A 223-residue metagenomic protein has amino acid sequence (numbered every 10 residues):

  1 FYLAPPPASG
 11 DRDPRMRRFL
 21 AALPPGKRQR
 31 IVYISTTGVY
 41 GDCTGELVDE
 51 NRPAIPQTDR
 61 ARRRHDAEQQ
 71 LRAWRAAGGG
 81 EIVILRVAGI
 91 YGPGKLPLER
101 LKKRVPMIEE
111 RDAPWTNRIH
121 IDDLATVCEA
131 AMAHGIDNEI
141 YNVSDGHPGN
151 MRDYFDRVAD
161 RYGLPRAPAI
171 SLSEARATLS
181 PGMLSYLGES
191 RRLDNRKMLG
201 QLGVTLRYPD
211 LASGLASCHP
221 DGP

Functional and structural regions predicted by a protein language model:
F1-I34, D66-Q69: NAD(P)-cofactor binding segment of oxidoreductase domains
R18-D59: Conserved Rossmann-fold NAD(P)-dependent oxidoreductase catalytic core, especially the SDR/UDP-sugar
T44-I84, E109: Catalytic helix-loop patch of NAD(P)-dependent Rossmann-fold dehydrogenases
H65, G78, I90-K103, A130-Y141 (+1 more regions): Glycine/proline-rich active-site loop of Rossmann-fold NAD(P)-dependent oxidoreductases
A73-T116: NAD(P)-dependent short-chain dehydrogenase/reductase
A125-M183: Mid/C-terminal beta-alpha module of Rossmann-like enzyme folds, strongest in SDR-family dehydrogenases/epimerases
D156, R176-T205: Conserved C-terminal active-site "lid" loop/helix of NAD(P)H-dependent oxidoreductases that clamps the redox cofactor
P209-P223: Amphipathic terminal alpha-helices
